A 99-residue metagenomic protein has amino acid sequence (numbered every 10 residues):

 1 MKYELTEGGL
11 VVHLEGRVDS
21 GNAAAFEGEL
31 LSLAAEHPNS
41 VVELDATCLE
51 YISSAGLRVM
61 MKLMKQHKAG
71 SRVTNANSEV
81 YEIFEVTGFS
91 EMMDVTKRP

Functional and structural regions predicted by a protein language model:
M1-H13: Short beta-strand/loop segment at the start of cytosolic alpha/beta domains
K2-Y3, V95-P99: Short hydrophobic/aromatic patches at helix-to-coil boundaries
E7, T47, R98: Conserved catalytic submotifs in the C-terminal HATPase_c
G9, N77, P99: Short, flexible active-site-adjacent loop segments at beta-strand->alpha-helix junctions, enriched in small/polar
V18-D94: Amphipathic alpha-helical interaction surfaces in cytosolic regulatory modules
